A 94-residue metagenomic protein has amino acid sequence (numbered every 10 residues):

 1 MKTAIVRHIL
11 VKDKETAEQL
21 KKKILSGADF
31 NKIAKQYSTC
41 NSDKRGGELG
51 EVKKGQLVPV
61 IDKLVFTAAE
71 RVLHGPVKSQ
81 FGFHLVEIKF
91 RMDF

Functional and structural regions predicted by a protein language model:
M1-S26, T39-Q56, V86-F94: Well-structured core secondary-structure elements of compact alpha/beta domains
I5, V72-L73: Residue-level marker for the onset of beta-strands and adjacent loop->beta junctions in well-ordered domains
E48, I61-K63, V77, D93: Short alpha-helix boundary/capping motifs
Q56-A69: Cell-wall glycan
L73-S79: Short acidic-hydrophobic surface loop/beta-edge motif
